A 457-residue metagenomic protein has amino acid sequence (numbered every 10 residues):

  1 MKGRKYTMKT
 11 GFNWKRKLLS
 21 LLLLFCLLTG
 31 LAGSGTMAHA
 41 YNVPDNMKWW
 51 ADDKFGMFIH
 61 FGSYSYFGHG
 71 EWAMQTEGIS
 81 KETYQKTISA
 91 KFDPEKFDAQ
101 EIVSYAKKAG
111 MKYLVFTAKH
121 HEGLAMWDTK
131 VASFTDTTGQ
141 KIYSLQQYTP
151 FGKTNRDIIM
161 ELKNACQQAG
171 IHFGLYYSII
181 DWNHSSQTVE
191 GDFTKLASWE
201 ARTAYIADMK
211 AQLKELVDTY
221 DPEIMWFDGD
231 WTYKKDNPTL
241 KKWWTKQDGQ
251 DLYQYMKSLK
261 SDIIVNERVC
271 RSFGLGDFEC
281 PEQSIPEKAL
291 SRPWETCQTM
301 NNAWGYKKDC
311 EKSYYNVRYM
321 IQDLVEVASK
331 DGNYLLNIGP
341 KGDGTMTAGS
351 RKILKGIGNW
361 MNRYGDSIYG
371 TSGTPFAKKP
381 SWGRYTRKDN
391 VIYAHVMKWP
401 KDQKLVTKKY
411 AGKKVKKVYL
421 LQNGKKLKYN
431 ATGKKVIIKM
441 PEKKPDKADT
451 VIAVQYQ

Functional and structural regions predicted by a protein language model:
R4-T7, G33: Low-complexity intrinsically disordered segments
Y6-L22: Bacterial N-terminal signal peptides that target proteins for export
T29-A40: Sec-dependent signal peptide cleavage junction
Y41-Q457: Mature catalytic domains of secreted/periplasmic carbohydrate-active enzymes
